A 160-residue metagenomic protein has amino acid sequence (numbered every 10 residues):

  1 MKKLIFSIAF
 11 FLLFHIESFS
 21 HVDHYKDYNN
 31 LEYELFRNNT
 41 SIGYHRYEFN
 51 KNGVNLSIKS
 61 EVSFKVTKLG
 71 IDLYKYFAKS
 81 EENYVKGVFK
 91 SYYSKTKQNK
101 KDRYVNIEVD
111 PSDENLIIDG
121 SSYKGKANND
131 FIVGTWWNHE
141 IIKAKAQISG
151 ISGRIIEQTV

Functional and structural regions predicted by a protein language model:
L4-F14: Sec-dependent N-terminal signal peptides
S18-L73, K79-E81, Y93-K101, Q158: N-terminal cleavable signal peptides for secretion/export
K26-Y28, Y93-V160: Solvent-exposed helix/loop surface patches that form functional interfaces
N83-K90: Short helix C-cap/helix-to-loop transition motifs enriched in small/turn-promoting residues
